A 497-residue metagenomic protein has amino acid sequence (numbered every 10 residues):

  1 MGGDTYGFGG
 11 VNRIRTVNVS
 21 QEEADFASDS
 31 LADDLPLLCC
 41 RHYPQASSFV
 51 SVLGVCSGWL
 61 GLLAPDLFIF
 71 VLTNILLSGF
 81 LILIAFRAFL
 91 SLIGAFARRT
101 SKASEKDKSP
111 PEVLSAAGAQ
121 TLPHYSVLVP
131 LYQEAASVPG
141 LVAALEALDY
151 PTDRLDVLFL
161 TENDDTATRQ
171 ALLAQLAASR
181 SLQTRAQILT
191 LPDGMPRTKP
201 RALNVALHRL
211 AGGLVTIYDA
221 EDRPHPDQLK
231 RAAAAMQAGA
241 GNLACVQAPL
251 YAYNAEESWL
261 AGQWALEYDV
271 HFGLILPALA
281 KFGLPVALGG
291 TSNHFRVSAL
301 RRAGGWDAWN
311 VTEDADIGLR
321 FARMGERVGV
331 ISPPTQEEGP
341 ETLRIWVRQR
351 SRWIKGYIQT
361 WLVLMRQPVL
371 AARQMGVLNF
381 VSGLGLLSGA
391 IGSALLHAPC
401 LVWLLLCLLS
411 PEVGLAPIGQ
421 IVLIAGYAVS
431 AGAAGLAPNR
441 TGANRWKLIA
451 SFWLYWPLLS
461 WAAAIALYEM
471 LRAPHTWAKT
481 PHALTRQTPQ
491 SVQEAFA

Functional and structural regions predicted by a protein language model:
T16-L53: Cytosolic-side membrane-insertion boundary helix
W59-V113, A117, G385-A473: Membrane-embedded multi-pass helical conduit in multi-pass membrane proteins, especially envelope-biosynthetic
P123-S126, D156, R301, D316: Cell-envelope/extracellular polymer assembly enzymes that use nucleotide-activated donors
E146-G194: Acidic donor-binding segment of Leloir-type glycosyltransferases
L176-G213, P226-V311, S351-L362, F452-Y455 (+1 more regions): Long helical/loop segments within the catalytic core of UDP-sugar-dependent glycosyltransferases, especially the large
D219-R223, W306-W309, F321: The conserved acidic donor/metal-binding loop of glycosyltransferases
V311-I317: Acidic donor-binding loop at a coil-to-helix junction in glycosyltransferase catalytic cores that engages
G318-Q336: Catalytic donor-sugar/metal-binding loop of nucleotide-sugar-dependent glycosyltransferases
